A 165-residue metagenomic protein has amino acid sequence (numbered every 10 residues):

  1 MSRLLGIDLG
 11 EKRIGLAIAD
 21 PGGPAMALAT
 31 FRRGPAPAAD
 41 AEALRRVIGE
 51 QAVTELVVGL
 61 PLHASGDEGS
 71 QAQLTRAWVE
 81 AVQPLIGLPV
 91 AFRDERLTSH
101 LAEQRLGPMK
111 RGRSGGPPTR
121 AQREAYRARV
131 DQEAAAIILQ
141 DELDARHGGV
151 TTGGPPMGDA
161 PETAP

Functional and structural regions predicted by a protein language model:
S2-I7, E11-P165: Phosphate- and other anionic-substrate recognition elements at nucleic-acid/protein interfaces
